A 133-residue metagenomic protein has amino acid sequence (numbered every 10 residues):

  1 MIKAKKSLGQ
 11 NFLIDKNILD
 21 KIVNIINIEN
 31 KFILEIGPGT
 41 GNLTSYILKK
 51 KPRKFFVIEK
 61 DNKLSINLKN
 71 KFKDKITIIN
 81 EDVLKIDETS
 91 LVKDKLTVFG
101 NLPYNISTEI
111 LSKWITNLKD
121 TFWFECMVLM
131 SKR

Functional and structural regions predicted by a protein language model:
M1-R133: Catalytic cores of RNA-modifying enzymes
